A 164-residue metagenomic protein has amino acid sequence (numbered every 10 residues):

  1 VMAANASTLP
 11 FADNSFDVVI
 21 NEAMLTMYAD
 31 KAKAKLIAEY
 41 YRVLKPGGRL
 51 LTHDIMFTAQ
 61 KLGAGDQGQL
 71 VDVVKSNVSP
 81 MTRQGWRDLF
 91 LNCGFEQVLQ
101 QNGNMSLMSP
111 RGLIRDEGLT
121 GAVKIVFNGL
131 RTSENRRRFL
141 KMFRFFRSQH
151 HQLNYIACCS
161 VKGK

Functional and structural regions predicted by a protein language model:
S7-V19: A short acidic, Gly/Pro-enriched loop at the edge of an enzyme's catalytic core that lines a small-molecule cofactor
D17-A32: A short SAM/SAH-binding and catalytic strip from SAM-dependent methyltransferases
D30, H53-M56: Short strand-turn motif at the edge of the Rossmann-like AdoMet-binding core
A34-R49: A short glycine-rich, Lys/Arg-flanked "PGG" loop and its adjoining helix->strand segment in the class I
I55-N77: Short, glycine-/aromatic-enriched active-site segment of Class I SAM-dependent methyltransferases
V78-G94, Q100: Short alpha-helix
L99-K164: Conserved Class I S-adenosyl-L-methionine
